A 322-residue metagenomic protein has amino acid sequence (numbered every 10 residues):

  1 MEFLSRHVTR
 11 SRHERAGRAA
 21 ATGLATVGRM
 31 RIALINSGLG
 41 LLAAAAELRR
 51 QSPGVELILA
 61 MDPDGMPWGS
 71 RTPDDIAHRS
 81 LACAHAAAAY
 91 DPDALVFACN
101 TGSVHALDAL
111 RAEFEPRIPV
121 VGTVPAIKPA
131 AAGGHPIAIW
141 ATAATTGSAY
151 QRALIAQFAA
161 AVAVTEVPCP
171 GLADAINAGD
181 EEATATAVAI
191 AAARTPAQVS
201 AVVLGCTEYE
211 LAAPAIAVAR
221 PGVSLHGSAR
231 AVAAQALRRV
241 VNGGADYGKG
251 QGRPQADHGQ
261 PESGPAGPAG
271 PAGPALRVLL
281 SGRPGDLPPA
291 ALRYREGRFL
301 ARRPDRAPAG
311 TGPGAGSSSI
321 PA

Functional and structural regions predicted by a protein language model:
M1-R10: Extreme N-terminal basic, low-complexity initiation segments that serve as generic localization/processing leaders
F3, R15, P261-S263: Cationic, low-complexity basic patches in intrinsically disordered or flexible, solvent-exposed regions
G23-A322: Non-catalytic structural scaffold of enzyme domains
